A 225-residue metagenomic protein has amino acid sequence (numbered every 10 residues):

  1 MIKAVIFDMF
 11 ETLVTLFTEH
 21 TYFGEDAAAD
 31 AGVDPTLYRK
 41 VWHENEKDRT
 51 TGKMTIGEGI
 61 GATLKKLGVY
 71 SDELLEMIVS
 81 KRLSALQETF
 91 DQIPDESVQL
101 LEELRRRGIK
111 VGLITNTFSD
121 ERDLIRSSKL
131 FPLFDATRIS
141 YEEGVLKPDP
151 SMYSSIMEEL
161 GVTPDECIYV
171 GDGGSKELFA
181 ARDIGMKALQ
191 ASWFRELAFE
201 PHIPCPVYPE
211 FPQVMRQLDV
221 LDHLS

Functional and structural regions predicted by a protein language model:
M1-V5, V33, V98, E102-R105 (+1 more regions): Asp-based, Mg2+/Mn2+-dependent phosphohydrolase catalytic module
I2-Q99, R106-R107, D123: N-terminal helical cap/lid subdomain that shapes the substrate entry/recognition surface in HAD-like hydrolases
